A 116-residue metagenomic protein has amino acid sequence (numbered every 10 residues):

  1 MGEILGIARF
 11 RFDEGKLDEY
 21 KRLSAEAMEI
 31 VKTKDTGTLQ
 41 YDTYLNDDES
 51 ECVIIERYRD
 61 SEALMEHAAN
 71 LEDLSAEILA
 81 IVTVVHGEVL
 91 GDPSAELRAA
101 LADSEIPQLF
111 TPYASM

Functional and structural regions predicted by a protein language model:
M1-C52, R59-N70, A80-M116: Short S/T/G/P-rich N-terminal loop/turn motif that feeds into the first structured element of a domain
D73-S75: A generic local structural motif
